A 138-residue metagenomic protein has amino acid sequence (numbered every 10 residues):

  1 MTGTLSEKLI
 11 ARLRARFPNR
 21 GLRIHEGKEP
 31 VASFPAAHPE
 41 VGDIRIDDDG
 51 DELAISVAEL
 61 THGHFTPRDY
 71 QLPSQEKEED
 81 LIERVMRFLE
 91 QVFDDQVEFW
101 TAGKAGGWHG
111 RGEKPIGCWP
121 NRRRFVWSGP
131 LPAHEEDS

Functional and structural regions predicted by a protein language model:
M1-P39: N-terminal "first-domain core" detector
G3, A11-A15, E76-E83, R87-S138: Acidic, proline/glycine-rich low-complexity IDRs
L9, L13, A32, I44-I46 (+2 more regions): Hydrophobic beta-strand residues in large extracellular and virion-surface proteins
L22-R23, D43-D47, Q96-K104: Short linear motifs in intrinsically disordered
K28-A37, L53-A58, A105-G117: Generic recognition of long tandem-repeat/solenoid scaffolds
P39-D80, N121-S138: Intrinsically disordered, low-complexity regulatory segments enriched in Ser/Thr/Pro and charged residues
